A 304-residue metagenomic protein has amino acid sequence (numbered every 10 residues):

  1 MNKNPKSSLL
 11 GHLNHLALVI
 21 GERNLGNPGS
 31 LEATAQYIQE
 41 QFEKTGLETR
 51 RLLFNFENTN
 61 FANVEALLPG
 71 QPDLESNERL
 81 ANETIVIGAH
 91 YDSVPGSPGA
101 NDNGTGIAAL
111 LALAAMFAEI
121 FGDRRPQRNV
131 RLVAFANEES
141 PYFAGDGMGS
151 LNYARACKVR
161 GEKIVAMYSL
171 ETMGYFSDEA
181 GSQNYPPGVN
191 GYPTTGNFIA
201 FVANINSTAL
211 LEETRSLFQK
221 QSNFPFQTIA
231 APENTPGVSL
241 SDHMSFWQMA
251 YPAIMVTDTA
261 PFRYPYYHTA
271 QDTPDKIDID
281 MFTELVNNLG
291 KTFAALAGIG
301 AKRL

Functional and structural regions predicted by a protein language model:
M1-E32, D92, Y264-D272: N-terminal capping segment at the start of a domain
S8-G11, H15, G29, A33 (+12 more regions): Extracytoplasmic/secreted proteins, especially bacterial periplasmic and envelope-associated proteins
G11-D73, Q227-I229: A non-catalytic alpha/beta surface segment that caps or lines the substrate-entry region of metallo-dependent hydrolase
E65, I85-G88, R131-A134, V165-L170 (+1 more regions): Structural recognition of the beta-strand scaffold that forms the well-ordered cores of secreted hydrolase catalytic
P72-T84: Proline/glycine-enriched tight loop/beta-turn segments at coil->beta junctions that connect or precede beta-strands
E83-P95: Glycine/charged-rich beta-loop-alpha catalytic/anionic-binding loops adjacent to active sites
V94-E212, T235-V238: Acidic/histidine-rich catalytic neighborhood of metal-dependent amide-processing enzymes
A166, S177-L304: Active-site-adjacent substrate-binding region of metalloamidase/peptidase-like peptide-processing proteins
